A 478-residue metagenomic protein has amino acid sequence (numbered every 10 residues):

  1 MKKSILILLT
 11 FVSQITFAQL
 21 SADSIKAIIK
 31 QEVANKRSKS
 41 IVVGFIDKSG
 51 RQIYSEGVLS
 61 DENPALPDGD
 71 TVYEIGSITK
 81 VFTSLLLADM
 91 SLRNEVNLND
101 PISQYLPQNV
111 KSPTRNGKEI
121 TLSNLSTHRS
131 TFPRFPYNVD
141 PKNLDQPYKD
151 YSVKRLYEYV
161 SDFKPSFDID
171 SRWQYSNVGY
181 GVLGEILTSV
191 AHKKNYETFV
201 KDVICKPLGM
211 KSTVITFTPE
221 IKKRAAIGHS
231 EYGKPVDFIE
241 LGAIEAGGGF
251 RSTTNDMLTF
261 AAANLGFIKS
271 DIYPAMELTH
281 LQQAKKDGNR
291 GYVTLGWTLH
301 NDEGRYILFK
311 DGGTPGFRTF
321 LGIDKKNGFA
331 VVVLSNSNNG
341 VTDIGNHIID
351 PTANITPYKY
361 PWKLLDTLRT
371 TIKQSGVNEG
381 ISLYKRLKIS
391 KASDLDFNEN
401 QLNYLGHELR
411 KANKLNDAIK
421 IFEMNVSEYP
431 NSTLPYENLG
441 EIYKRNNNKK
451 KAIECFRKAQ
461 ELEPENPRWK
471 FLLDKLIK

Functional and structural regions predicted by a protein language model:
Q19-E56, T188-D202, K206, P235-K391 (+2 more regions): Catalytic loop of the DD-peptidase/beta-lactamase superfamily, centered on the K-T-G motif and neighboring
L20, E74-I78, L92-Y137, D162 (+1 more regions): Active-site helix/loop module of the DD-peptidase/beta-lactamase fold, centered on the serine-lysine SxxK catalytic
N35-V42, E62-T127, F167-V178, E245-G248 (+1 more regions): Short active-site loop at a secondary-structure junction that contains or immediately precedes the catalytic residue(s)
D70-V72, I120, P136-K222, V236 (+1 more regions): Catalytic-site signature segments of enzymes, centered on catalytic residues
V81, E399, T433-L434, P467-R468: Helix-start (N-cap) detector for alpha-helical repeat units in TPR-like alpha-solenoids, especially tetratricopeptide
